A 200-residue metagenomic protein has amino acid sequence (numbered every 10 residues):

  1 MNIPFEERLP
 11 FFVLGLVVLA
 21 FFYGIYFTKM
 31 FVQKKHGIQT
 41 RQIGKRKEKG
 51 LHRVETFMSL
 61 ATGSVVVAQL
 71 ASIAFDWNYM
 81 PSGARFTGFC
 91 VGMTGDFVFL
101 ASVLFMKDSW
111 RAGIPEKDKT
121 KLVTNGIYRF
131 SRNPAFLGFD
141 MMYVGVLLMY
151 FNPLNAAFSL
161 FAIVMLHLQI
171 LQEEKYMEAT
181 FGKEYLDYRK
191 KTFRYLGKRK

Functional and structural regions predicted by a protein language model:
M1-K117, K121, G145-Y176, T180-K200: Membrane-anchoring alpha-helices and their flanking helix-loop junctions
I114-F139: Active-site-proximal inter-transmembrane loops
G138-V146: Hydrophobic, membrane-inserted alpha-helices
